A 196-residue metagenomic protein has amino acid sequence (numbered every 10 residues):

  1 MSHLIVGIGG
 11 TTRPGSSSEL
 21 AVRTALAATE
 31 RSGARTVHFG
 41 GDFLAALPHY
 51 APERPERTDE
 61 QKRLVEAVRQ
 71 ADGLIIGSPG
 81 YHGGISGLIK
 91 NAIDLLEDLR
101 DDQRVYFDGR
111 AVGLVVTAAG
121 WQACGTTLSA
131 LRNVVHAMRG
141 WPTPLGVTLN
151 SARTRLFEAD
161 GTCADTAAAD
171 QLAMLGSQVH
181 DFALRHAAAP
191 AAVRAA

Functional and structural regions predicted by a protein language model:
M1-D102, T162-A196: N-terminal beta1-alpha1-beta2 submodule of the flavodoxin-like/Rossmannoid cofactor-binding fold
V37-H49, V105-Y106, R139-A159: Mobile beta-alpha loop/short-helix "lid" or hinge segments that flank ligand
G80, A118, R153: Short, flexible active-site-adjacent loop segments at beta-strand->alpha-helix junctions, enriched in small/polar
D108-N150, A167: Short, glycine-/small-residue-rich phosphate/pyrophosphate-handling segment
V112-L114, V134, R153-T154, A189-A196: Short alpha-helical linear motifs
